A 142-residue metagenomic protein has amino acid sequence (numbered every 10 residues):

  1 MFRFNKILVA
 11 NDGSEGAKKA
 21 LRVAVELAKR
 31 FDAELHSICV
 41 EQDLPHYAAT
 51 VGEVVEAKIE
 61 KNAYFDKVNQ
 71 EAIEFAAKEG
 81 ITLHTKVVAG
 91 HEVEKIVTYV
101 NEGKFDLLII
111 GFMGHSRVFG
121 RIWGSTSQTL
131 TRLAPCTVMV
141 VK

Functional and structural regions predicted by a protein language model:
F2, E74-L108: Structural beta-alpha unit
F2-V51, A77: Small/aliphatic-rich secondary-structure junction motif
R3, A134-P135: Short, structured coil segments at secondary-structure junctions
H36, H84, M139: Conserved beta-strand positions in the Rossmann-like core of class I SAM-dependent methyltransferases
G52-E56, E102-K104, T126-Q128: Short, hinge-like loop/turn segments at secondary-structure boundaries
V54-K67: A short acidic, glycine-rich active-site loop that binds or catalyzes chemistry on phosphate/adenosine moieties
L107-R132: Glycine-rich, Arg-bearing micro-motifs that act as flexible, cationic patches
